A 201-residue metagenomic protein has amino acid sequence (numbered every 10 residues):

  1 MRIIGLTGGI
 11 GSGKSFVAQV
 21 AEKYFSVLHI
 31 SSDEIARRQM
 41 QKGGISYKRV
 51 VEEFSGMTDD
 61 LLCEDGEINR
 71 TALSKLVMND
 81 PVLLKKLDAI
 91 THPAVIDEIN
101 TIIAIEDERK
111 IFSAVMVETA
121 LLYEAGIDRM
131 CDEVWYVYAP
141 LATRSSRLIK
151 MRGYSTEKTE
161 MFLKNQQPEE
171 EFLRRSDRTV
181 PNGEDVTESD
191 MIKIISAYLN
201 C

Functional and structural regions predicted by a protein language model:
L6: Hydrophobic anchor at the beta1->P-loop junction of P-loop NTPases
G9: P-loop (Walker A) phosphate-binding loop of NTP-binding proteins
S12: ATP-binding Walker
S15: Walker A/P-loop
V27-M40: Short beta-strand-centered segment that lines the nucleotide-binding/catalytic pocket of NTP-utilizing
R37-I111: ATP-dependent small-molecule kinase phosphotransfer cores that center on conserved nucleotide phosphate-binding segments
T101-A114, D128-V137, L141-Y154, K164 (+1 more regions): NTP-dependent small-molecule kinase module
